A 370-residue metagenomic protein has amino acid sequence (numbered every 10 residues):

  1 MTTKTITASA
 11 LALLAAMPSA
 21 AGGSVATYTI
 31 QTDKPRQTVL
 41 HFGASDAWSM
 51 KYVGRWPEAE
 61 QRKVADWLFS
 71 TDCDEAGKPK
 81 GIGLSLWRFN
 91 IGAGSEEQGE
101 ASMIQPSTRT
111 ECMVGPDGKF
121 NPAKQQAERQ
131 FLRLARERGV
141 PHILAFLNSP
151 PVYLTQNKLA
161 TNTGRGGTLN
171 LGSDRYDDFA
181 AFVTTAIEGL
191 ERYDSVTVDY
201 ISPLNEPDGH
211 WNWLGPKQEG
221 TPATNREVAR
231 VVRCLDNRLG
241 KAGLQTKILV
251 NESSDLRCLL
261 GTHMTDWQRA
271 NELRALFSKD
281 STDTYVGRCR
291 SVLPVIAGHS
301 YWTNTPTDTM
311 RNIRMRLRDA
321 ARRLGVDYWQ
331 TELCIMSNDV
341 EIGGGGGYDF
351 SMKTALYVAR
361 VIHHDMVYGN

Functional and structural regions predicted by a protein language model:
M1-S9: Bacterial N-terminal signal peptides that target proteins for export
A8-A16: Bacterial N-terminal signal peptides
A20-Y200, G209, R226-V292, R322-V326 (+2 more regions): Non-catalytic accessory regions flanking glycosidase/transglycosidase catalytic cores in CAZymes
L169-N170, K217-A223: Glycine-rich tight-turn/loop motif centered on a GG-T
L204: Function-critical acidic carboxylates
P207-D208, S254, A297, Y301-W302 (+1 more regions): Catalytic metal-binding/acid-base residues of hydrolase active sites
L249, V295-H299, T305: Short catalytic-loop micro-motif centered on adjacent basic/acidic residues
S300-N370: Catalytic-core region of carbohydrate-active enzymes that cleave or remodel glycosidic bonds
